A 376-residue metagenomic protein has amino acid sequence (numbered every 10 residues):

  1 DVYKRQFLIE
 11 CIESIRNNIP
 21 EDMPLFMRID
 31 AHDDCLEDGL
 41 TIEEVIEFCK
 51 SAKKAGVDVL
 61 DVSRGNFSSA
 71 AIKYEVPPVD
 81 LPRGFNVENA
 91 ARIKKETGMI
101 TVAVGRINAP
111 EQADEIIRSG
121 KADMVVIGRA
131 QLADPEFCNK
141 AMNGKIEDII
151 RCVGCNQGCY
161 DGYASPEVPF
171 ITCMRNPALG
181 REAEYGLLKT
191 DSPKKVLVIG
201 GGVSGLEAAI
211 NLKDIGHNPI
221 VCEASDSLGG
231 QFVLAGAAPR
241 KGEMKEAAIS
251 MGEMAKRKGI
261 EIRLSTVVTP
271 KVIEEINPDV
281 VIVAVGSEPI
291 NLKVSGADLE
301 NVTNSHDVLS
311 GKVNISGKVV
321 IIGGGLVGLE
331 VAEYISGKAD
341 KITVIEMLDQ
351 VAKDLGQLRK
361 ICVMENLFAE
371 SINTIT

Functional and structural regions predicted by a protein language model:
D1-I199, V203, E207-H217, S227 (+1 more regions): Flavin-dependent oxidoreductase catalytic cores
A52, I93, I116, L212 (+4 more regions): Generic structural signal for hydrophobic
V62, I127, V281-A284, I321: Redox-cofactor binding/interface segments in oxidoreductases and associated redox assembly factors
V76-P82, G186-L188, P193, L234-E246 (+3 more regions): Short, contiguous acidic/charged loop-to-helix segments that flank catalytic cores in large enzymes
T97, G120-K121, K258, D298 (+2 more regions): Short, structured coil segments at secondary-structure junctions
V102, E261-S265, T303, N373-I375: General small-molecule cofactor/ligand-binding pocket signal
T190-A224, L228, R263-N277, A284-N301 (+1 more regions): Rossmann-like dinucleotide/flavin-binding elements
N218-K258, E333-T376: Rossmann-like dinucleotide-binding cores of NAD(P)H-dependent redox enzymes
